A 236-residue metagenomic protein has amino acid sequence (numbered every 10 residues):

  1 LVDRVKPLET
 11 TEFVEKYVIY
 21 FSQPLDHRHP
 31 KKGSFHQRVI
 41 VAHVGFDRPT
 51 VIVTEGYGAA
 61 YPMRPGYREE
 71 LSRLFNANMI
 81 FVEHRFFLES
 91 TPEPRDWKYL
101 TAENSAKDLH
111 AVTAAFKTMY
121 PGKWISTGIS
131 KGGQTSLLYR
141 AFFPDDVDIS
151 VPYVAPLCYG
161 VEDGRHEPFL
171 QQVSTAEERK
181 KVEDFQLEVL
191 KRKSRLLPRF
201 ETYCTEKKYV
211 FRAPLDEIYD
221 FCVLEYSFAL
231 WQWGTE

Functional and structural regions predicted by a protein language model:
L1-N78: Catalytic-loop region of hydrolases
T50-V53, M79-V82, I125-T127, I149-P152: Structural recognition of the beta-strand scaffold that forms the well-ordered cores of secreted hydrolase catalytic
G58, H84-L88, L157, S174: Alpha/beta-hydrolase active-site loop signature
S72-T91: Conserved alpha/beta-hydrolase
Y99-M119: Alpha/beta-hydrolase active-site loop
Y120-S130: Alpha/beta-hydrolase fold nucleophile elbow
G128-L138: Glycine-rich nucleophile elbow surrounding the catalytic serine of serine-hydrolase chemistry
L138-E236: Alpha/beta-hydrolase
